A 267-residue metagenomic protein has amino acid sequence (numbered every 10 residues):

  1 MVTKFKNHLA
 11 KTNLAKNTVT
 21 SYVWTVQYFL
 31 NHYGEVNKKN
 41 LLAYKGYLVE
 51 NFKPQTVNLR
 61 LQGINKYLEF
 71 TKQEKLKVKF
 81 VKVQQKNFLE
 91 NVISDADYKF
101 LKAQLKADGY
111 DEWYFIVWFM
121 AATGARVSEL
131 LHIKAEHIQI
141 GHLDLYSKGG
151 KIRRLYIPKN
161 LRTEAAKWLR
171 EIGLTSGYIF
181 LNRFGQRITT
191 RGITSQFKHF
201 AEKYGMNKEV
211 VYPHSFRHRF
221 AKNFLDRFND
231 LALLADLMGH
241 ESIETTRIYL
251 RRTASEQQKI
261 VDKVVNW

Functional and structural regions predicted by a protein language model:
M1-W267: Conserved catalytic core of the tyrosine transesterase superfamily
